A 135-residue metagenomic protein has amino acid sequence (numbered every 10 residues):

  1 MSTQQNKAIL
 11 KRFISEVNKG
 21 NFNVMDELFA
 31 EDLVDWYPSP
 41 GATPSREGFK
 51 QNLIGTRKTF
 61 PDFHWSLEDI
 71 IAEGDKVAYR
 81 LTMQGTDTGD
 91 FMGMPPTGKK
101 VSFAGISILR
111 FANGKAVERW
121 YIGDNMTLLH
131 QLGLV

Functional and structural regions predicted by a protein language model:
M1-V135: C-terminal and inter-domain tail/linker signature
